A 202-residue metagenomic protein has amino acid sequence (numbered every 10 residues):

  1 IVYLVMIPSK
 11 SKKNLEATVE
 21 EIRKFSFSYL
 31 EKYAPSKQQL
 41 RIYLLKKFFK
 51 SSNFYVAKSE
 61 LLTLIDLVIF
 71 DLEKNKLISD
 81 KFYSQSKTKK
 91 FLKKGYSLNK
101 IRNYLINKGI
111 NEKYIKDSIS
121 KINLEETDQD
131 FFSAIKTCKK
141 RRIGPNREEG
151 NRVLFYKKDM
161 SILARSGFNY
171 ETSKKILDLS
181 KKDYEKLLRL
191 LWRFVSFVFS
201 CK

Functional and structural regions predicted by a protein language model:
V2-C201: An alpha-helical, amphipathic repeat domain used for nucleic-acid recognition, typified by the mTERF helical solenoid
